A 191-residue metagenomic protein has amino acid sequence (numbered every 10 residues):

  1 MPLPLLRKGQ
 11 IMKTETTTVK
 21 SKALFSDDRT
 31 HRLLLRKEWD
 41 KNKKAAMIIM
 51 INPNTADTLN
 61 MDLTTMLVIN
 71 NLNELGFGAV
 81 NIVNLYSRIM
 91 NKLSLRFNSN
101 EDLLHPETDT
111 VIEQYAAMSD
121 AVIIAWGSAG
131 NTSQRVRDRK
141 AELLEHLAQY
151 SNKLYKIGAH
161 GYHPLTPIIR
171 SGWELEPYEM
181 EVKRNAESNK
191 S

Functional and structural regions predicted by a protein language model:
P2-D62, K190-S191: Active-site and ligand/interface coordination hotspots across diverse enzymes and nucleic-acid-associated assemblies
L34-D40, L63-V80, V111-Q114: Short amphipathic alpha-helices and their capping/turn segments at secondary-structure boundaries
A45, G78-A79, A121, K153: Residues at the starts of beta-strands that form the adenosine-phosphate
T55, I89, G130: Feature marks short, surface-exposed loop/turn motifs that line or immediately flank catalytic pockets and channel
T58, K92, S133-R135: Short glycine-/acidic-enriched loop or helix-start segments at secondary-structure transitions that form or flank
G78-S94: Short connector loops at secondary-structure junctions
R96-S191: Glycine/proline-rich loop-helix segments at beta-alpha junctions forming the active-site rim of enzyme cores
